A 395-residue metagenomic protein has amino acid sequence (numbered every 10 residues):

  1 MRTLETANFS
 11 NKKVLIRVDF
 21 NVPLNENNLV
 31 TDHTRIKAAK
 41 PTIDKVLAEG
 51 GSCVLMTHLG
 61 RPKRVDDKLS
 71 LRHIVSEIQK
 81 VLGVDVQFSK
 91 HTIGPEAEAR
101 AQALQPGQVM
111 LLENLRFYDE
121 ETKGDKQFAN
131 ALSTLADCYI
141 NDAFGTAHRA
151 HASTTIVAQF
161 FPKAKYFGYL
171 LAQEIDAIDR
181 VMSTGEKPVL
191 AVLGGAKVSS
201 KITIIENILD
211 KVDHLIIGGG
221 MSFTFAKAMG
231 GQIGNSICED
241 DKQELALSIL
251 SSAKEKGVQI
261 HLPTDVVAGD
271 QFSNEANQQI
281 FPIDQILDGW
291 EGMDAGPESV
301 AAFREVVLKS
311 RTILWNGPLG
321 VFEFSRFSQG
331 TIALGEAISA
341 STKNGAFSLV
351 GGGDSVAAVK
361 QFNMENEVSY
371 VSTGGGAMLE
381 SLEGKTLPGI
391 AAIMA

Functional and structural regions predicted by a protein language model:
M1-A395: Active-site loop-to-helix "anion-binding N-cap" substructures in soluble metabolic enzymes
